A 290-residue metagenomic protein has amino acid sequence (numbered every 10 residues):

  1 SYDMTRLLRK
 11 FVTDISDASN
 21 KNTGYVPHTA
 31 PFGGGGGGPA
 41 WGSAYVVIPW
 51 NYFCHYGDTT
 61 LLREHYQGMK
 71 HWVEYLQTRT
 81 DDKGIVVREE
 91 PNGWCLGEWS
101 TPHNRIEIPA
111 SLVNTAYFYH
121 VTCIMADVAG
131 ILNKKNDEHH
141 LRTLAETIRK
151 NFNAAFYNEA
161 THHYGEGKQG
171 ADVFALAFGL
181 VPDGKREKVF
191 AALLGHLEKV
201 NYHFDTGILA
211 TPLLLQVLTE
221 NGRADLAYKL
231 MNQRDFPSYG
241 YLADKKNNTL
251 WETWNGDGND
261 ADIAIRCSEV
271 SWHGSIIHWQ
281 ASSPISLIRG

Functional and structural regions predicted by a protein language model:
S1-G290: Active-site core of glycosidic bond-cleaving carbohydrate-active enzymes
